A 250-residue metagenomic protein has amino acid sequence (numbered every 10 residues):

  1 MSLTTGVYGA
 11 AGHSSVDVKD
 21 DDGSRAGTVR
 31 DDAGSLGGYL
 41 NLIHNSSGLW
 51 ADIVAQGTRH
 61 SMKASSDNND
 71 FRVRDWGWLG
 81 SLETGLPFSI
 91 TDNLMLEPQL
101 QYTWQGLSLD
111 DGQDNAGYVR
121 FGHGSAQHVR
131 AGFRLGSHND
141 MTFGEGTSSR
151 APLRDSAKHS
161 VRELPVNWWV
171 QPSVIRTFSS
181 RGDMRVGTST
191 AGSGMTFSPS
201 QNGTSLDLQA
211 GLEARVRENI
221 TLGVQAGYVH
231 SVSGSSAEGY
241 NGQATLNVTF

Functional and structural regions predicted by a protein language model:
M1-F250: Membrane translocator/pore-forming domains, dominated by Gram-negative outer-membrane beta-barrels
